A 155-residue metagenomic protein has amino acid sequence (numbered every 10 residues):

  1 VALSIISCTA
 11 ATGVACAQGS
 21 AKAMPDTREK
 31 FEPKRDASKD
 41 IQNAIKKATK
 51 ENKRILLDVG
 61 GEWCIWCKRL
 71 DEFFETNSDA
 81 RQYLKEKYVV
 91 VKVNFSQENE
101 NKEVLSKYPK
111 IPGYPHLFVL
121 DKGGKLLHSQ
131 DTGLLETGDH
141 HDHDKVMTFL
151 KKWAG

Functional and structural regions predicted by a protein language model:
V1-A10: Bacterial N-terminal signal peptides
C16-R35: N-proximal helix/coil linker or "cap" segments that precede and/or mark the start of modular domains
R35, A80-E100: Thiol-based oxidoreductase modules, predominantly thioredoxin-like and allied folds used for disulfide exchange
R35-K53: A short beta-strand-turn-helix
E51-E62: Short active-site neighborhood of thiol/selenol oxidoreductases, capturing the structured segment around
K68-Y83: Typically the conserved alpha-helix immediately C-terminal to a functionally engaged Cys/Sec in thioredoxin-like
N99-P112: Structural alpha/beta surface segment adjacent to cysteine/selenocysteine redox centers across thiol/disulfide enzymes
P112-G155: Non-catalytic, surface beta->alpha helical segment in thiol-disulfide oxidoreductase systems
